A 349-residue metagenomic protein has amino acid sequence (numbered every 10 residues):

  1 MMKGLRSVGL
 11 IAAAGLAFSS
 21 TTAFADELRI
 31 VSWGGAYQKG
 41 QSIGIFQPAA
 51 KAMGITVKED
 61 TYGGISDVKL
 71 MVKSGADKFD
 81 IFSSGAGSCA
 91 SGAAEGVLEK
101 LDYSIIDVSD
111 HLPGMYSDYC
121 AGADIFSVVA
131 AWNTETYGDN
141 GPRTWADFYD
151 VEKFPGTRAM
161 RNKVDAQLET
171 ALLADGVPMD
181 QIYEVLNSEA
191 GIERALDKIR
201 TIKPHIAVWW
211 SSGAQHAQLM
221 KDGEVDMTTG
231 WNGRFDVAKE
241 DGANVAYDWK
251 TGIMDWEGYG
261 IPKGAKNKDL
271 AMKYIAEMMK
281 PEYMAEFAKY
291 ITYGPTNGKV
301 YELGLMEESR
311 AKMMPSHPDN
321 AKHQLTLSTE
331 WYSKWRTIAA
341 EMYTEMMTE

Functional and structural regions predicted by a protein language model:
F18-A25: Sec/Tat signal peptide C-region and signal peptidase I cleavage site
D26-G92, A217: Early extracytoplasmic/lumenal segment of secretory-pathway proteins
G35-G40, K78-F79, S83-A217: Extracytoplasmic ligand-binding site segments that recognize negatively charged/polar headgroups
C89-S91, M227-N244: A ligand-binding cleft/hinge motif common to bilobed small-molecule-binding domains
V108-H111, F126-V128, E193-I202, K239-A265 (+1 more regions): Periplasmic-binding protein-like
V129-T136, L172-L173, W256-K268, E286: A bilobed periplasmic-binding-protein/Venus flytrap-type ligand-binding module shared by bacterial periplasmic
P262-H323: Mature extracytoplasmic/periplasmic domains
D319-E349: Conserved C-terminal helix/tail region of periplasmic/extracytoplasmic solute-binding proteins
